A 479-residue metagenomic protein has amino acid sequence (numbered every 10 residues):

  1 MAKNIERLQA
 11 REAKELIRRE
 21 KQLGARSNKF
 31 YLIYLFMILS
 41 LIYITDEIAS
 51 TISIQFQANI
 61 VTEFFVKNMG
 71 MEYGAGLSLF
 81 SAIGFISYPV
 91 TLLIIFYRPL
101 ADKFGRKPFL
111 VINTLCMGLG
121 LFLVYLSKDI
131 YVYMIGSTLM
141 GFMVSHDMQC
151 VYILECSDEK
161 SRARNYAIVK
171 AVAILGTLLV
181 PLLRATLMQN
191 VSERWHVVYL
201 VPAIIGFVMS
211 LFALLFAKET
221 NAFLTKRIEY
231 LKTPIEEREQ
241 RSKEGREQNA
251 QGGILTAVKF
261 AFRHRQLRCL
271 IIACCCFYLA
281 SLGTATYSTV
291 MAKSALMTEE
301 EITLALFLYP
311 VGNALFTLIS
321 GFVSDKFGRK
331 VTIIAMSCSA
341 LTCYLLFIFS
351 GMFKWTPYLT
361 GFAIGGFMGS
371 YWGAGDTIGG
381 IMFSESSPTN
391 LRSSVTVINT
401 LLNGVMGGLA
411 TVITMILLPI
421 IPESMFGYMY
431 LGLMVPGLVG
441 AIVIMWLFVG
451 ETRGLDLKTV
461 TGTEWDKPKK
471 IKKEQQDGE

Functional and structural regions predicted by a protein language model:
M1-Q55: Cytosolic juxtamembrane N-terminal segment immediately preceding the first transmembrane helix of multi-pass
S53-Q55, H264-A314, G407-T411: Extracytoplasmic gate region of multi-pass secondary transporters
Q57-L92, E300: Extracellular/periplasmic helix-loop-helix junction of adjacent transmembrane segments in MFS-like secondary
S81-P99, F307-I319: Central cavity-lining transmembrane alpha-helices of secondary-active solute carriers, predominantly the Major
L92-K128, F327-K330: Conserved MFS/SLC helix-loop-helix module at the cytosolic interface between two early adjacent transmembrane helices
L115-K128, C338-K354: C-terminal ends and interior cores of transmembrane alpha-helices in multi-pass membrane transporters/permeases
Y131-V144, P357-A374: Hydrophobic core of transmembrane alpha-helices in multi-pass small-molecule transporters, especially MFS/SLC-type
V144, S161-Q189, I205-G206, N399-T411: Glycine-rich segments within core transmembrane alpha-helices of 12-TM secondary carriers
